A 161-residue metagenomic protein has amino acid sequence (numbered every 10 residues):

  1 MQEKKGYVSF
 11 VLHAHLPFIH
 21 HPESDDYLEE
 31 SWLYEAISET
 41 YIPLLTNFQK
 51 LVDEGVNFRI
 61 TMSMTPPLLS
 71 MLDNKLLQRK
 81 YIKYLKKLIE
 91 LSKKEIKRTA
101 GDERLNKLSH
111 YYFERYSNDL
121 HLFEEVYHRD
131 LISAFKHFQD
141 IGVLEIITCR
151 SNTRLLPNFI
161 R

Functional and structural regions predicted by a protein language model:
M1-I60, P67-V126, I132-A134, D140: N-terminal regions that are enriched for targeting/export leaders and immediately downstream pro/stem segments
L144: Short, conserved active-site loop motifs that form the nucleotide-linked donor/cofactor pocket
N152-T153: Short, conserved phosphate-binding/catalytic loop or strand-edge motifs used in phosphoryl-/nucleotidyl-transfer
L156-R161: Alpha-helical scaffold elements lining the catalytic groove of polysaccharide deacetylases
